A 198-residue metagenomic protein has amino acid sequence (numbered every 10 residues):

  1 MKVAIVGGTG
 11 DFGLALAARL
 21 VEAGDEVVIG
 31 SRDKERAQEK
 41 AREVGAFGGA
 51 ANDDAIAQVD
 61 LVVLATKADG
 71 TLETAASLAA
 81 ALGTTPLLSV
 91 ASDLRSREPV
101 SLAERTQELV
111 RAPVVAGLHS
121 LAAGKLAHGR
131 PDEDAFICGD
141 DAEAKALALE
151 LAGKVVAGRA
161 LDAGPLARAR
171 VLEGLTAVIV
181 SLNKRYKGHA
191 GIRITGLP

Functional and structural regions predicted by a protein language model:
M1-E43: NAD(P)+-binding Rossmann beta1-loop-alpha1 motif at the extreme N-terminus of oxidoreductases
I5-V6, L64, I137: Hydrophobic Val/Ile/Leu positions in short beta-strands of Rossmann-like dinucleotide-binding domains
F47-N52, G164: Short acidic-hydrophobic, aromatic-tinged amphipathic segments that line or gate anion-handling sites
D53-R97: Rossmann-fold NAD(P) dinucleotide-binding segment
A91-G129: Rossmann-fold NAD(P)-binding glycine/threonine-rich loop
K125, E133-P198: Active-site-lining helix/loop region of Rossmann-like oxidoreductase modules
